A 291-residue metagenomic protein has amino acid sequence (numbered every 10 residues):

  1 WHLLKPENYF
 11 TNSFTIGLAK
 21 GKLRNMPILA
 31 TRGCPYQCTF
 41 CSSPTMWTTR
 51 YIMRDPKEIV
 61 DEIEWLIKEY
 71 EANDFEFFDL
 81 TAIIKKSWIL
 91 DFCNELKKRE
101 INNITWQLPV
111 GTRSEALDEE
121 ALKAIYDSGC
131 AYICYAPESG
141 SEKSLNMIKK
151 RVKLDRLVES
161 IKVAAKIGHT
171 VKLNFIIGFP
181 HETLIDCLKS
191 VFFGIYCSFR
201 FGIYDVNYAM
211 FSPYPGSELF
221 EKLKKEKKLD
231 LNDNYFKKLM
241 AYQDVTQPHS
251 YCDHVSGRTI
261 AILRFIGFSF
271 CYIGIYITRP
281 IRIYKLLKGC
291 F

Functional and structural regions predicted by a protein language model:
H2-K172: Radical SAM [4Fe-4S] cluster-binding motif and immediate context
P6, F10-T15, K20, I185-F291: C-terminal accessory regions of radical SAM enzymes
R32, Y135, I177, P215 (+1 more regions): Short glycine-rich loop/turn motifs that provide flexible caps or phosphate-binding loops at active sites
T45-W47, F175, V245-P248: Short, flexible active-site loops
Y51, K149, F179-E182, C252: Pocket-edge positions in alpha/beta enzyme catalytic cores
R54, A116-L117, V152, E182 (+3 more regions): Short coil/turn linker and secondary-structure boundary residues
L80-K85, V110-T112, I177-H181, D186 (+1 more regions): Short, solvent-exposed turn/loop segments enriched in Gly/Ser/Thr/Pro and often Arg
S160, K166, N174-P180, D186-K189: Amphipathic repeat-derived elements
